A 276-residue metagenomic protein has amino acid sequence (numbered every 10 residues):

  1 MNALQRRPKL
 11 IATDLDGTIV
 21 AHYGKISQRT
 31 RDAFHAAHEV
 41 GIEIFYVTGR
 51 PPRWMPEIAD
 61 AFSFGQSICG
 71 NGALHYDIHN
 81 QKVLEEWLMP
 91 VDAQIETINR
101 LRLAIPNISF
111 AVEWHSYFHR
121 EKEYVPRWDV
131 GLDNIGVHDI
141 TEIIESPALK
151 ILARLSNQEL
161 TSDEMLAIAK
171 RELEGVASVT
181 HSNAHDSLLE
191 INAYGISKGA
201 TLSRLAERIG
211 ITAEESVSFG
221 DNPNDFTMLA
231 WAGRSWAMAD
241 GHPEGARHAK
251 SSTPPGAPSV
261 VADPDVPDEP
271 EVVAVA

Functional and structural regions predicted by a protein language model:
N2-L10, I26-S27, I191-A276: Mg2+-dependent phosphoryl-transfer enzymes with acidic/Ser/Thr/Gly-rich catalytic loops
K9-I11, G65-Q66: The start of beta-strands in P-loop NTPase/AAA+ ATPase cores
D14: Active-site residues of response regulator receiver
Y23-P126: Active-site phosphate-binding/coordination module
T30, M55-A59, A169, G245 (+1 more regions): Hydrophobic packing residues within well-ordered alpha-helices of enzyme cores
F62-S63, N71, H79, L173-G175 (+2 more regions): Short, structured coil segments at secondary-structure junctions
N107-F219, P223-W231: Conserved acidic, metal-coordinating active-site core of Asp-based, Mg2+-dependent phosphoryl-transfer enzymes
